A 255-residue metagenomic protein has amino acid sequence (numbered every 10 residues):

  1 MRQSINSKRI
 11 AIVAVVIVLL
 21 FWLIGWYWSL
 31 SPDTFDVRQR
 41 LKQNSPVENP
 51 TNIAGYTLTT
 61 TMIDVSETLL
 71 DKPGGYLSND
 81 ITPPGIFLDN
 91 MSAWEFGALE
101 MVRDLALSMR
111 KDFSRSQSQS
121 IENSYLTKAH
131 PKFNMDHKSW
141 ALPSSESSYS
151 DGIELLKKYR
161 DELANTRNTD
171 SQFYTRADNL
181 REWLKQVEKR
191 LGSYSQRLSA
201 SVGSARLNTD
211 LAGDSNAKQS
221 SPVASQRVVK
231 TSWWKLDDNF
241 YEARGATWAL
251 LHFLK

Functional and structural regions predicted by a protein language model:
M1-I12: N-terminal positive-inside, membrane-proximal cytosolic segments immediately preceding the first
R2, A93-F96, N123, H130 (+2 more regions): Intrinsically disordered, low-complexity regions
K8, P50, Y56, I81 (+1 more regions): Mixed-charge, polar/low-complexity N-terminal
A11-W26: Hydrophobic membrane-insertion alpha-helices, especially the h-region of bacterial N-terminal signal peptides
W22, W26-W28, W94, W140 (+3 more regions): A residue-identity detector for tryptophan
I24-R38: Hydrophobic single-pass membrane-insertion segments
Q39-S148: N-terminal Sec/ER secretory leader and immediately downstream segment of secreted/extracellular precursors
S148-K255: Extended amphipathic alpha-helical interaction segments
